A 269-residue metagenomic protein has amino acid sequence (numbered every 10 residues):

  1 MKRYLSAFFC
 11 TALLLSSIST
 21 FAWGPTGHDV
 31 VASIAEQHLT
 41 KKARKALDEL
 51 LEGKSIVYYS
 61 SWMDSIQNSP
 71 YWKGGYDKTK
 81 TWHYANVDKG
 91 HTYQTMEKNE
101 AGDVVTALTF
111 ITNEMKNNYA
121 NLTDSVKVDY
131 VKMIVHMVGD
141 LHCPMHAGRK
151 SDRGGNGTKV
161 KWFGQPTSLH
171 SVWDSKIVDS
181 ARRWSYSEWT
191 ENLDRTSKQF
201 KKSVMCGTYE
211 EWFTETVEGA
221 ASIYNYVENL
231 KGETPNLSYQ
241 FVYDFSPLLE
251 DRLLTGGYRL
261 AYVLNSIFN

Functional and structural regions predicted by a protein language model:
M1-F8: Bacterial N-terminal signal peptides that target proteins for export
F9-L14: Hydrophobic helical h-region of N-terminal Sec-dependent signal peptides in bacterial secretory/periplasmic proteins
S17-S19: N-terminal signal peptide c-region/cleavage motif recognized by signal peptidases
F21-M137, P144, R149-N269: N-terminal, motif-rich segments that launch catalysis or mediate targeting to/interaction with membranes, typified by
